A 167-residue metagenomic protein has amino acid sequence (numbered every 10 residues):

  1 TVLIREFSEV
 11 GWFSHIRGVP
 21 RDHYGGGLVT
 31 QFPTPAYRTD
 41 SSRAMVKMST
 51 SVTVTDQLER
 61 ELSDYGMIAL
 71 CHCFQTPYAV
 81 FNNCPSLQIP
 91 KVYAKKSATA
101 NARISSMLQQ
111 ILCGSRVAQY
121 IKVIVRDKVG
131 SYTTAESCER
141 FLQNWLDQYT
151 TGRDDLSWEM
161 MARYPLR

Functional and structural regions predicted by a protein language model:
T1-F141, T150: Long, contiguous, structured domain-core segments that constitute the functional module of a protein
L146: C-terminal substrate/ligand-recognition segments
R153-R167: Long, charged, glycine-rich C-terminal linkers/tails
